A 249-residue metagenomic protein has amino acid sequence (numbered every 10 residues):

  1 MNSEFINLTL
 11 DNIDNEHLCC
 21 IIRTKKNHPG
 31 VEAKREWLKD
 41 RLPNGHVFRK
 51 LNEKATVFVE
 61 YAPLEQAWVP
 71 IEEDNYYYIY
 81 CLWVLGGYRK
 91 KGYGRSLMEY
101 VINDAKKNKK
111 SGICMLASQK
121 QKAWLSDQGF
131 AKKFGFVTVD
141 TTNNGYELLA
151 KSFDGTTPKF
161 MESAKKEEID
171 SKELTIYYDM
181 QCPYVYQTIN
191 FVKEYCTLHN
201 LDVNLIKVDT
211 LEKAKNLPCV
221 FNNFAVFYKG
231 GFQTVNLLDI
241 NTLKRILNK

Functional and structural regions predicted by a protein language model:
M1-N52, S163-A164, P183-Y184, F191 (+1 more regions): Short amphipathic alpha-helix that is part of the acyltransferase structural core
P43-E60, V226-G231: Conserved beta-hairpin
K54-E65, Y78, W83: Conserved beta-strand in the GNAT
V84, K90-A105: Conserved acetyl-CoA-binding loop-helix of GNAT-fold acetyltransferases
A105-K122: Conserved GNAT acetyl-CoA-binding A-motif
L116-A117, K132-L149, Q233-N236: Conserved catalytic-core motifs of GNAT/GCN5-like acyltransferases
N143-K166: C-terminal "cap" of GNAT-fold acetyltransferases
K229-K249: Non-catalytic, surface beta->alpha helical segment in thiol-disulfide oxidoreductase systems
